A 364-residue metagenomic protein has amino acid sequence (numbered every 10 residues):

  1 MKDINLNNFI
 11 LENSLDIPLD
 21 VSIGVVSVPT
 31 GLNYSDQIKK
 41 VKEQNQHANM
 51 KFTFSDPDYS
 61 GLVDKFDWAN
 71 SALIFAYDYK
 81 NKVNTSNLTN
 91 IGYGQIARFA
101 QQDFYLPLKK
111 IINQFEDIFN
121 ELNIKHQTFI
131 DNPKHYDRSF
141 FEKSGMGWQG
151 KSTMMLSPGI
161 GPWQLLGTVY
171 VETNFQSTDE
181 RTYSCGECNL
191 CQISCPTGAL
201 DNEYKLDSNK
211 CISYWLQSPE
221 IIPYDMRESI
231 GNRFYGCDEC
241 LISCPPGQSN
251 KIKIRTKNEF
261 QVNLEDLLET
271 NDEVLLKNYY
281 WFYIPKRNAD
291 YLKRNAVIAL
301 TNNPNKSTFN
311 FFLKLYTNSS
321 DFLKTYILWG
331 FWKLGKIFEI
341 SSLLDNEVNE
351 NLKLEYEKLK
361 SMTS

Functional and structural regions predicted by a protein language model:
M1-S184, N346-K358: Auxiliary alpha/beta "docking" domains used to position bulky ligands
L156-E180, D207-M226, D272-E273: Short, charged low-complexity linear segments at domain edges
S177-G186, E228-Y235: Immediate flanking context of iron-sulfur cluster ligation sites
L190-S213, E220, I230-K257: Iron-sulfur cluster-binding cysteine motifs and their immediate structural context in ferredoxin-like electron-transfer
K251, K286-Y291, S319-T325, N349-L354: Alpha-helix N-cap/helix-start positions at coil->helix boundaries
E259-D290: Flexible internal linker/loop segments at domain or repeat junctions
V274-N278, N305-Y316, G335-N346: Amphipathic alpha-helical scaffolding segments comprising HEAT/armadillo-like alpha-solenoid repeats
K293-N303, K324-L334, E355-T363: Structural detector for internal amphipathic alpha-helices that build alpha-solenoid repeat scaffolds
